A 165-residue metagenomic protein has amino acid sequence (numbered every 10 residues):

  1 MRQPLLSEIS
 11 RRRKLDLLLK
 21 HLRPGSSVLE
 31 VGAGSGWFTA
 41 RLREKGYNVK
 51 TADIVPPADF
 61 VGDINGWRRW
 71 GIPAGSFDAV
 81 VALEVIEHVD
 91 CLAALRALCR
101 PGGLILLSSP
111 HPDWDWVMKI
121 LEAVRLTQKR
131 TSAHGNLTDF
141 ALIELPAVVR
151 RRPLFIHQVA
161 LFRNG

Functional and structural regions predicted by a protein language model:
M1-G75, A79, L92, L126-G165: Conserved N-terminal segment of class I S-adenosyl-L-methionine
V49, I105-L106: A short hydrophobic/small-residue beta-strand
A58, R68, G102, D113-D115: Feature marks short, surface-exposed loop/turn motifs that line or immediately flank catalytic pockets and channel
G66, E87, P112: Active-site micro-motifs of SAM-dependent methyltransferase domains
L83-V85: Short catalytic micro-motifs in class I SAM-dependent methyltransferases
E87-L95, S109: A short, conserved alpha-helix within the catalytic core of class I
L92-L104: A short glycine-rich, Lys/Arg-flanked "PGG" loop and its adjoining helix->strand segment in the class I
L106-K129: Conserved class I S-adenosyl-L-methionine
